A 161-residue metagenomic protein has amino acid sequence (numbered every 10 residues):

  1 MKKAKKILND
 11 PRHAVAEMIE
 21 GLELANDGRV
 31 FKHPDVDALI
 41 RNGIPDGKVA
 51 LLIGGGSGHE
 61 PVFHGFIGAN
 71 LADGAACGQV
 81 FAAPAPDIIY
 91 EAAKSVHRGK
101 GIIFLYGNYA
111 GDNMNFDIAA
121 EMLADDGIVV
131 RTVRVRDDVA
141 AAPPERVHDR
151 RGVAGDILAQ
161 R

Functional and structural regions predicted by a protein language model:
M1-K3, D46-G54, F63-A76, V139-P143: Gly-rich Lys/Arg/Thr-decorated short loops/hinges at beta-loop-alpha junctions or inter-strand turns that position
M1-L51: N-terminal amphipathic/basic leader segments beginning at the initiator methionine
K5, V49-G56, A72-A75, G101-A110 (+2 more regions): Short glycine-rich or small-residue beta-strand-to-loop segments that form or flank ligand, phosphate, metal/Fe-S
A38-G47, Y90-K100: Glycine-rich phosphate/diphosphate-binding loops that line cofactor/substrate pockets in enzymes
H59, F66-G99, V133, V139: Glycine-rich oxoanion-binding loops at beta->alpha junctions
V62-F66, M114-A119, A142-V147: Short acidic, glycine/serine/threonine-rich loops at helix termini
F66-G74, A119-V129, R150: A glycine- and small-aliphatic-rich helix-loop capping segment at beta-alpha/alpha-beta transitions that lines
G111, V133-R161: Short alpha-helices
